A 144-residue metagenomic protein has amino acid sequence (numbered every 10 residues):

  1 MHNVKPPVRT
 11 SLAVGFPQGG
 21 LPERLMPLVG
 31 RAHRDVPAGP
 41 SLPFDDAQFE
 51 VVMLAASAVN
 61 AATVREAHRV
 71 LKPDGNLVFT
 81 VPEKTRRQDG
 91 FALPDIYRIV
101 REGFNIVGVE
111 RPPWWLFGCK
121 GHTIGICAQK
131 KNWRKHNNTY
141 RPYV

Functional and structural regions predicted by a protein language model:
M1-T10, G20: Conserved alpha-helix/loop element of class I SAM-dependent methyltransferases that forms part of the SAM/SAH-binding
A13-F16: Class I SAM-dependent methyltransferase core
Q18-L28: Conserved SAM-binding loop of SAM-dependent methyltransferases across substrates and taxa, primarily the Class I
G39-V52: A short acidic, Gly/Pro-enriched loop at the edge of an enzyme's catalytic core that lines a small-molecule cofactor
E50-A62: A short SAM/SAH-binding and catalytic strip from SAM-dependent methyltransferases
A61-N76: A short glycine-rich, Lys/Arg-flanked "PGG" loop and its adjoining helix->strand segment in the class I
N76-E102: Conserved class I S-adenosyl-L-methionine
N105, P112-V144: Core SAM-dependent methyltransferase catalytic element
